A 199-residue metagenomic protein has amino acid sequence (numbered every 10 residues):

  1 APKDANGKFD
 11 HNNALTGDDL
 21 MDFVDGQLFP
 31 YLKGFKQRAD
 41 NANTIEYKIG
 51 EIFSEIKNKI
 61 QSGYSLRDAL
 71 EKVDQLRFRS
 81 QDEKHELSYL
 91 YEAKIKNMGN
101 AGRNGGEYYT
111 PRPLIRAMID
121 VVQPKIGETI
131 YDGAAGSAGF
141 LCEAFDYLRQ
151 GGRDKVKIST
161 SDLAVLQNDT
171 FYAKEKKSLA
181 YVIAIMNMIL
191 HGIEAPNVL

Functional and structural regions predicted by a protein language model:
A1-I126, P196-L199: Non-catalytic, mostly N-terminal accessory regions of nucleic-acid modification and defense proteins
G105-L199: Conserved S-adenosyl-L-methionine
